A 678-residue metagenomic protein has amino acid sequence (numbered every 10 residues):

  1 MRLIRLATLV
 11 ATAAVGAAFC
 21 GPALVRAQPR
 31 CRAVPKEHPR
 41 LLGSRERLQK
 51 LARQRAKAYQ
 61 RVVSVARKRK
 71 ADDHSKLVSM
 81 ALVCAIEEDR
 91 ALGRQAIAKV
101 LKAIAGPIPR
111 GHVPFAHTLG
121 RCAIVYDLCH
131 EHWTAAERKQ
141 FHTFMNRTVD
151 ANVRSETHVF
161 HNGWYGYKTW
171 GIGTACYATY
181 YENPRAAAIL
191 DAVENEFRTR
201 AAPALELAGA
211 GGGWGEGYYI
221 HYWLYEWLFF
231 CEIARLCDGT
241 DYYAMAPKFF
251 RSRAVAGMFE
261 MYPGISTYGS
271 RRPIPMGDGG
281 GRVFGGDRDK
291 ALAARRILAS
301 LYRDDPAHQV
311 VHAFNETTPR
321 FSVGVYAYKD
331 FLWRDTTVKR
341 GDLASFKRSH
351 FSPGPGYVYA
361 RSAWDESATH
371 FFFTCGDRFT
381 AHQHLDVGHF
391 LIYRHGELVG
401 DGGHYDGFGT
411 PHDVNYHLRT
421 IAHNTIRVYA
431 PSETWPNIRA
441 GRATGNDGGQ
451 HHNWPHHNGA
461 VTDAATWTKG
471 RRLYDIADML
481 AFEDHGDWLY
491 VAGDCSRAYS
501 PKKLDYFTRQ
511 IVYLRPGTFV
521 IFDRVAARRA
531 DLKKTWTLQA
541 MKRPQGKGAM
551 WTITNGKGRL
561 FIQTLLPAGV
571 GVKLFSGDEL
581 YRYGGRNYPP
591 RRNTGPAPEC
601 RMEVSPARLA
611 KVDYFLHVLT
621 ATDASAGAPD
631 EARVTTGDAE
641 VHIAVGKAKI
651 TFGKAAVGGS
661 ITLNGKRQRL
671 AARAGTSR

Functional and structural regions predicted by a protein language model:
M1-A11: Bacterial N-terminal signal peptides that target proteins for export
A13-A14, V25: Cleavable N-terminal signal peptides
C20, V25-P29: Boundary at the C-terminal end of the N-terminal hydrophobic targeting segment
Q28-V63, H130, L489, A540 (+3 more regions): Acidic/polar, glycine-enriched structural segments that form the non-catalytic walls/loops of the carbohydrate-binding
R32, H38-L41, L48, A52-R55 (+2 more regions): Aromatic-lined, polymer-binding surfaces characteristic of secreted/periplasmic polysaccharide-degrading enzymes
T179, Y222-L398, S605-F615, P629-R678: Carbohydrate-active enzyme catalytic cores, enriched for enzymes that act on polyanionic acidic polysaccharides
P319-R559, Q563-G571, E579, L609-A624 (+1 more regions): Catalytic and substrate-binding regions of extracellular carbohydrate-active enzymes, especially polysaccharide lyases
R592-A607: Extracellular adhesion/glycan-binding regions together with long Ser/Thr- and acidic-residue-rich low-complexity tracts
